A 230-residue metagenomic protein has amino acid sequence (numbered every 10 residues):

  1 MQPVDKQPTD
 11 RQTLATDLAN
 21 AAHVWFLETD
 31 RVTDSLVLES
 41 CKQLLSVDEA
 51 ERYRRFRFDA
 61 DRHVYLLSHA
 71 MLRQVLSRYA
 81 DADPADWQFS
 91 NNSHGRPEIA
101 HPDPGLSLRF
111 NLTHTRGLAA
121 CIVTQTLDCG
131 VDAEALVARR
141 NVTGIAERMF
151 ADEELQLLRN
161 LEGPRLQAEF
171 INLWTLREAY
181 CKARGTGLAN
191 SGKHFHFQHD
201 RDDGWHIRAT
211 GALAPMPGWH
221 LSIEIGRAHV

Functional and structural regions predicted by a protein language model:
M1-H229: Core catalytic alpha/beta fold that binds nucleotide/phospho-ligands
